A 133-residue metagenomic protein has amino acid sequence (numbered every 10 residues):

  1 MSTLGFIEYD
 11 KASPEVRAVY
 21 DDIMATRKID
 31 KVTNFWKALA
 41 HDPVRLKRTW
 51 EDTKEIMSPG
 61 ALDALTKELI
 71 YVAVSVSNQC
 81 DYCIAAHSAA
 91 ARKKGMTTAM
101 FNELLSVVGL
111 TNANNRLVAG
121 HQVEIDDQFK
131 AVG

Functional and structural regions predicted by a protein language model:
M1-G133: Hydrophobic alpha-helical segments
